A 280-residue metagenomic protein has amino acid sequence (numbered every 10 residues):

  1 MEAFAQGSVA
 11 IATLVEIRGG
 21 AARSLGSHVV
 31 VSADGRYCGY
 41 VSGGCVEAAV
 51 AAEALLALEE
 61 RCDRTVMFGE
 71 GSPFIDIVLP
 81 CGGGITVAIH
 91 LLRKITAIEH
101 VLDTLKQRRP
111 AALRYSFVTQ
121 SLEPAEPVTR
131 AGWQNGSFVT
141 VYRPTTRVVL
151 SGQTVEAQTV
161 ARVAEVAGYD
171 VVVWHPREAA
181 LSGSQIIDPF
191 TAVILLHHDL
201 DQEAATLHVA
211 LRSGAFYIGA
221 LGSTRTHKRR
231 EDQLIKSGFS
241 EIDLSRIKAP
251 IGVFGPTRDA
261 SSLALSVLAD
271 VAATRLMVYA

Functional and structural regions predicted by a protein language model:
M1-R177, G183-T191, T226-D232, D270-A280: Segments forming oxygen-rich coordination pockets for charged ligands
G39, G43, H90, L195-L196 (+3 more regions): Glycine- and other small-residue-rich loops at beta-strand/loop junctions that grip anionic moieties
G44, A48, I95-I98, T154 (+7 more regions): Electropositive phosphate-/nucleotide-binding environments in soluble metabolic enzymes
Y169, A215, F239: Short phosphate-binding/catalytic loops that engage adenosine nucleotides
G183-K236, A264, A272: Phosphate-bearing ligand-interacting subdomains that bind or position ATP/ADP/UDP/GDP/NAD(P) or nucleotide-linked
L221-A280: Adenosine-phosphate binding glycine-rich loop
